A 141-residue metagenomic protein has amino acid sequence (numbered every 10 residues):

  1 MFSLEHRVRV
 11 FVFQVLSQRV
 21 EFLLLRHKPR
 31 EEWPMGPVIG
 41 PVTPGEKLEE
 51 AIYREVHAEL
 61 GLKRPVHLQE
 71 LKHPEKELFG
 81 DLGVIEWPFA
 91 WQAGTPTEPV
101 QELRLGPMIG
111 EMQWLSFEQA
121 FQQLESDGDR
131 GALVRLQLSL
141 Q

Functional and structural regions predicted by a protein language model:
M1-P37: N-terminal strand-loop-strand
S3, F22, P34, E49 (+2 more regions): A residue-level structural signature of the nucleotidyltransferase/glycosyltransferase Rossmann-like core
E5-H6, H73-Q101, Q113: Active-site-adjacent beta-strand/loop module that shapes the phosphate/pyrophosphate-binding cleft
L16-Q18, R30-E32, T43-P44, L62 (+1 more regions): Short, charged/polar surface micro-motifs in flexible loops or helix N-caps
H27, R54-A58, Q113: Short, cationic motifs built from Arg/Lys/His that form the positively charged side of catalytic pockets
P37-L71: The catalytic Nudix box helix
V42, L62, Q69-L71, D81-E86 (+3 more regions): Membrane-topology and secretion signals of cell-surface/extracellular proteins
P88-A90, V100-Q137: NUDIX/MutT-family hydrolases
